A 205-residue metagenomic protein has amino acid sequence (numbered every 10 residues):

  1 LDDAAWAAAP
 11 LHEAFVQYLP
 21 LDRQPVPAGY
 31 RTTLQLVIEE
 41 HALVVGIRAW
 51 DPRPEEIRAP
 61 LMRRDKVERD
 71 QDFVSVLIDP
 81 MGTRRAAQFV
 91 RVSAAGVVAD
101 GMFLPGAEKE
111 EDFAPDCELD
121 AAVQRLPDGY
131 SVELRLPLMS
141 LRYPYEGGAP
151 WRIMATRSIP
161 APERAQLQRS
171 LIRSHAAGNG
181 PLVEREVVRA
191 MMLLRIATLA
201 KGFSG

Functional and structural regions predicted by a protein language model:
L1-G205: Structural preference for beta-rich elements and adjacent junctions enriched in aromatics
